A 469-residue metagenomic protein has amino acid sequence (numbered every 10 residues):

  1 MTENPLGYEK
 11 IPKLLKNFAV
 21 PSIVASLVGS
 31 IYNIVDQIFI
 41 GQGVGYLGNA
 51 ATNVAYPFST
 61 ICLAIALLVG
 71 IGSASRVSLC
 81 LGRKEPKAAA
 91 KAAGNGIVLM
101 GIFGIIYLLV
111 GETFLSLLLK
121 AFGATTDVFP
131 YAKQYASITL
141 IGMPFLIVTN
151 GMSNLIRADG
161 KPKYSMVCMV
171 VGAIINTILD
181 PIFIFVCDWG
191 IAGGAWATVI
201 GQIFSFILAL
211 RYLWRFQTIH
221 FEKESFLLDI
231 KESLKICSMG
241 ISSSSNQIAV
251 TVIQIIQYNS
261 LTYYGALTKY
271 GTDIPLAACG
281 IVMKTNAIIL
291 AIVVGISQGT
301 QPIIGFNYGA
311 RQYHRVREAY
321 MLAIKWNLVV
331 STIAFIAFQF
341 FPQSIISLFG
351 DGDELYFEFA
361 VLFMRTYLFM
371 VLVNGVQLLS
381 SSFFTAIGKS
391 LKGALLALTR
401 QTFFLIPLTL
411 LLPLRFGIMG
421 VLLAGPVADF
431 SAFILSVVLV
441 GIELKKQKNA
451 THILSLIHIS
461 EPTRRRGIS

Functional and structural regions predicted by a protein language model:
M1-A19, V77-G142, V186-I241, I304-M370 (+3 more regions): Short alpha-helical transmembrane segments in multi-pass integral membrane proteins
P12-I31, F58-I65, I141, V167 (+4 more regions): Residue-level signal for short hydrophobic patches within transmembrane helices of multi-pass membrane transporters
N17-D36, I138, T149, G172 (+2 more regions): Transmembrane helical elements of multi-pass membrane transporters/channels
I31-A50, L119-T126, I182-W189, T251-V282 (+3 more regions): Helix-terminus/linker motif at the lipid-water interface of multi-pass membrane proteins
D36, S73, F114-L115, M152 (+10 more regions): Hydrophobic/aromatic residues in alpha-helical transmembrane segments
N49-L109, L146-S165, Y258, A278-P342 (+1 more regions): Small-residue-rich hydrophobic transmembrane alpha-helices
I61-A64, N176-T177, F206-L210, I288 (+3 more regions): Hydrophobic transmembrane alpha-helices of multi-pass small-molecule transporters
G70, T139-R157, S165-A173, G194-I207 (+4 more regions): Short runs within selected transmembrane alpha-helices of multi-pass transporters and secretion channels
